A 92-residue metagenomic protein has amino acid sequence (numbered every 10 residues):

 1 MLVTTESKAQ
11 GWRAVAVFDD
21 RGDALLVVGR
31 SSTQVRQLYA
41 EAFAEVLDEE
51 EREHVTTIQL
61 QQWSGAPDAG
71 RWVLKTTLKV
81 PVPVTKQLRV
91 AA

Functional and structural regions predicted by a protein language model:
L2-D23: Short aromatic-glycine-(Arg/Gly/Cys) micro-motifs in beta-strand/loop hairpins
G11-R13, Q37, E41, A66 (+1 more regions): Short, intrinsically disordered, low-complexity terminal segments
A16, V28-E53: A short, charged, amphipathic alpha-helix used as a generic interaction element across diverse proteins
R21-G29, D68-L74: Surface-exposed loop/edge segments in extracytoplasmic proteins
E45-A92: Short, mixed-charge low-complexity intrinsically disordered segments
